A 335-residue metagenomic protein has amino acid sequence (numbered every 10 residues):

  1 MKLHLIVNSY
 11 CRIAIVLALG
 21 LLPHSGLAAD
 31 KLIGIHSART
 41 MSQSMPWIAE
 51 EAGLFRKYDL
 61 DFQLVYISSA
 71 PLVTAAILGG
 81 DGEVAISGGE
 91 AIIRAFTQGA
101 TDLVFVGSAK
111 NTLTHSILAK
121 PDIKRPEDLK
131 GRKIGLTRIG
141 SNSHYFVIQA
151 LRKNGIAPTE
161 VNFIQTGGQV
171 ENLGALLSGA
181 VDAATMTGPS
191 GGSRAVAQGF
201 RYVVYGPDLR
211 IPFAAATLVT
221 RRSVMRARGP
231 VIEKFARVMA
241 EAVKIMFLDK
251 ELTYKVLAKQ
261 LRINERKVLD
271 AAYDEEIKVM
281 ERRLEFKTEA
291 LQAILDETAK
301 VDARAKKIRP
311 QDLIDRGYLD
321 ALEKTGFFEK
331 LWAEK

Functional and structural regions predicted by a protein language model:
C11-L22: Bacterial N-terminal signal peptides
L22-A28: Sec/Tat signal peptide C-region and signal peptidase I cleavage site
A28-S178, D182-P189, R201-P212: Short, glycine-/small- and polar/acidic-enriched structural segments that line small-molecule recognition paths
I48-A49, T114-K124, A214-V231, V279-R282: A bilobed periplasmic-binding-protein/Venus flytrap-type ligand-binding module shared by bacterial periplasmic
G140-I156, R237-L269, D312-L322, G326-F327: Ligand-binding clefts/hinges and TM-proximal coupling segments of bilobed small-molecule sensing domains
I164, V170-R262: Pocket-lining segment of extracytoplasmic ligand-binding domains
R226-I308: Secondary-structure end/capping motifs
D296-K335: Conserved C-terminal helix/tail region of periplasmic/extracytoplasmic solute-binding proteins
